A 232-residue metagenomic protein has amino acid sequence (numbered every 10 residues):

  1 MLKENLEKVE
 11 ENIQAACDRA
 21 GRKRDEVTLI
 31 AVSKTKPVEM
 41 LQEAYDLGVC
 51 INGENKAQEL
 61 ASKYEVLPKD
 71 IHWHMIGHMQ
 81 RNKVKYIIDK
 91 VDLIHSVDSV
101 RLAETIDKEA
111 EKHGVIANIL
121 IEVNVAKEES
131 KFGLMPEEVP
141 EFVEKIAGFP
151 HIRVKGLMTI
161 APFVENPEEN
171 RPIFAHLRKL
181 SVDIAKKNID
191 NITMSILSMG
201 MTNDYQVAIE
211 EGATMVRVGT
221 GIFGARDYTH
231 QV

Functional and structural regions predicted by a protein language model:
M1-L180, I184-N203, I209-E211, F223: Conserved alpha/beta-domain cores
A213-Q231: Gly/Pro- and small hydrophobic-enriched strand-loop and loop-to-helix capping segments that sit at the rims
